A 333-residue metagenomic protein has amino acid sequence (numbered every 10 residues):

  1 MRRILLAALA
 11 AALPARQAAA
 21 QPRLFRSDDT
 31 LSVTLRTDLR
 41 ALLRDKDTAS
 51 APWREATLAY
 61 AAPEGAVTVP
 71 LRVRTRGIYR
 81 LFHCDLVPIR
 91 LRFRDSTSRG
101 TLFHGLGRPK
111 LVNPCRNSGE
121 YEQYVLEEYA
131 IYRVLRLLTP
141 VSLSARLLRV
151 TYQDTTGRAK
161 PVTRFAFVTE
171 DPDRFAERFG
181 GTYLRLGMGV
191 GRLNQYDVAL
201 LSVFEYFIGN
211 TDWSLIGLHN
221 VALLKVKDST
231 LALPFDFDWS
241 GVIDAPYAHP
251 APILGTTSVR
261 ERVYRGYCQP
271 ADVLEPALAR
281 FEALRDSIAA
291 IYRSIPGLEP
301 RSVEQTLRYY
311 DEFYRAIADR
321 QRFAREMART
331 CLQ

Functional and structural regions predicted by a protein language model:
I4-A12: Sec-dependent N-terminal signal peptides
A20-Q333: Phosphate/dinucleotide-binding and metal-coordinating scaffold of catalytic cores in nucleotide-dependent enzymes
